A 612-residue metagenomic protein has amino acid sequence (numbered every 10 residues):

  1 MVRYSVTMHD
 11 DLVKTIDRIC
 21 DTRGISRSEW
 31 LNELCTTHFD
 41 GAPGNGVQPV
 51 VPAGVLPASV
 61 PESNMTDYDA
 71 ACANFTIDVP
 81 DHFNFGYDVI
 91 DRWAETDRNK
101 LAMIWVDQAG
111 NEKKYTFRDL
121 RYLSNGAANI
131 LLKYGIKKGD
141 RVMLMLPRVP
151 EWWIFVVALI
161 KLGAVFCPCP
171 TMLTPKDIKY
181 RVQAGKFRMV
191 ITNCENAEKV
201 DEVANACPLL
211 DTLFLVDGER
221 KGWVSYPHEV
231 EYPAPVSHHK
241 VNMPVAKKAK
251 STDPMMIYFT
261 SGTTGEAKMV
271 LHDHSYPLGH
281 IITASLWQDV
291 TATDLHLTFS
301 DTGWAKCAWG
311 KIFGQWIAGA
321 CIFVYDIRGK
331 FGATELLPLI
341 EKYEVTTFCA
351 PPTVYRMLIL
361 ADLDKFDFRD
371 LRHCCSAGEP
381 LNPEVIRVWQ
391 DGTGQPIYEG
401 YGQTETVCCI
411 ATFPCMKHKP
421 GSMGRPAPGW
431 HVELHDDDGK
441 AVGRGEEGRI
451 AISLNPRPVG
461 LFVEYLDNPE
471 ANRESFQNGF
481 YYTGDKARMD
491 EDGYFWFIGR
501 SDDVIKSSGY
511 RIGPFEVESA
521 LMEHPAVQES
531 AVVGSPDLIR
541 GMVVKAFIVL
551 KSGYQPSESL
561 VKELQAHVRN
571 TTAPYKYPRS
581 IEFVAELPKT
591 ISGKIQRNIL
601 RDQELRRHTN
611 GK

Functional and structural regions predicted by a protein language model:
R98-L101, L215, R220, Y232-F259 (+3 more regions): Conserved pre-ATP/AMP-binding loop-to-beta segment of ANL
N99-V157, T174-K179, P227, S275: Conserved AMP-binding/adenylate-forming core of the ANL superfamily
K113-R118, K247-K248, M255-G279: Conserved AMP-binding A3 loop
K133, V157, K161-Y232, S552: Structural core segment of the AMP-binding/adenylate-forming
L173, Y180-Q183, V190-N193, E341 (+6 more regions): AMP-binding/adenylate-forming catalytic core of the ANL superfamily
L278-T298, T302-T346, A361: Conserved AMP-binding/adenylation subdomain of ANL enzymes
I317, V345-A350, I359-K419, H431 (+1 more regions): Gly/Ser/Thr-rich phosphate-binding loop
P426-G429, K440-E474, I512: Conserved ATP/PPi-binding loop(s) of AMP-dependent carboxylate-activating enzymes
